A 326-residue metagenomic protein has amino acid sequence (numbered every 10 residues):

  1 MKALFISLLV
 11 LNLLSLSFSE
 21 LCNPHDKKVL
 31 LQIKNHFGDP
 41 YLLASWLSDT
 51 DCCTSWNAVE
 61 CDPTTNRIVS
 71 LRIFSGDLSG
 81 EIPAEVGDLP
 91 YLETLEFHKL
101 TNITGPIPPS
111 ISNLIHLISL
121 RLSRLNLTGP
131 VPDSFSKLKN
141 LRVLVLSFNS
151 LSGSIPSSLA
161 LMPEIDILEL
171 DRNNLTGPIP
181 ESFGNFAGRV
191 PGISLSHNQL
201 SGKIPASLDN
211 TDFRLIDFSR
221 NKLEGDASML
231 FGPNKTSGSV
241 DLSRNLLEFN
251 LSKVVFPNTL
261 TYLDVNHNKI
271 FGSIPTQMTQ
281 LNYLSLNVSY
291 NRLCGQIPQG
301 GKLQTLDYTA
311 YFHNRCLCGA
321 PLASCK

Functional and structural regions predicted by a protein language model:
K2-A58, L306: Surface-exposed cap/linker segments adjacent to membranes
F37-A84, L246-E248, G319-K326: LRR flanking "cap" motifs
T64-P106, S110: LRR N-terminal entry segment and analogous cap-like coil->beta motifs
T65, G87-L92, L100, S112-L117 (+8 more regions): Leucine-rich repeat
G76, L100-T101, L125, L146-N149 (+7 more regions): Consensus "Asn ladder" position of solenoid repeat domains
I82-G87, T104-P109, V131-D133, S152-S157 (+7 more regions): The feature encodes a structural signal of leucine-rich repeats
L127-L230, T236: Solenoidal tandem-repeat scaffolds enriched in leucines and small polar residues
T276-K326: Leucine-rich solenoid repeat scaffolds
